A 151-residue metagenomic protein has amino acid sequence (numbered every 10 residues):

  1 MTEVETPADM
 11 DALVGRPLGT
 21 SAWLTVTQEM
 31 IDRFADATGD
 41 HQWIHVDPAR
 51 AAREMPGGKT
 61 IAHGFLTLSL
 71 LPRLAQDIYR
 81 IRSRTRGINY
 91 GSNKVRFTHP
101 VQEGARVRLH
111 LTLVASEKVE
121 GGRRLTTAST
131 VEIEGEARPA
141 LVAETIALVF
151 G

Functional and structural regions predicted by a protein language model:
M1-I88: Hot-dog-fold acyl-thioester-processing enzymes
M1-L13, P100-G151: HotDog/MaoC-like acyl-thioester-processing domains
S92-F97: Short alpha-helix capping/helix-loop boundary micro-motifs
